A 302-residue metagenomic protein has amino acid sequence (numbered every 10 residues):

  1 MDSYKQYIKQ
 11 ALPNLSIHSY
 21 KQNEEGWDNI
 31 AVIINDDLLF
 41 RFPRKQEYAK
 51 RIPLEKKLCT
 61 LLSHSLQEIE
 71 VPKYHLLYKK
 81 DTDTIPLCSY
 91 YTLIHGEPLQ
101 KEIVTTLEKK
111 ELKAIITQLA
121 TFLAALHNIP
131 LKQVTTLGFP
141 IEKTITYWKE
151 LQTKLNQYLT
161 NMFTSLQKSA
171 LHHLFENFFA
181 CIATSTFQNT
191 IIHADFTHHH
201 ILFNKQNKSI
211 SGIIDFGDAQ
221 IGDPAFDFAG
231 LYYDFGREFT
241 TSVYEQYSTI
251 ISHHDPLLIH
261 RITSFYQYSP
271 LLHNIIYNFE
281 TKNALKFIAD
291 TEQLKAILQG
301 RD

Functional and structural regions predicted by a protein language model:
D2-K5, K56, T241-Y244: Short, surface-exposed alpha-helical segments at coil->helix boundaries
D2-L15, K79-T82, H95, T105-T117 (+4 more regions): An alpha-helical support segment within catalytic cores of ATP-dependent transferases
H18-T146, T186: ATP-binding pocket architecture of kinase catalytic cores
N29-I33, F40, H173-F226: Active-site acidic catalytic loop and adjacent metal/ATP-binding pocket of ATP-dependent phosphoryl transfer enzymes
R41-P43, H75-L76, I191-A194, I213-I214 (+2 more regions): Short beta-strand segments
Y48, T144-Q152, F226-Y233: Nucleotide-sugar-dependent glycosyltransferase catalytic core
H64-I69, L166, I250-D255: Short helix-capping segments at alpha-helix termini
A114-T117, I221, A229-D302: Helix-rich C-terminal or lid/interface subdomains of diverse kinases
